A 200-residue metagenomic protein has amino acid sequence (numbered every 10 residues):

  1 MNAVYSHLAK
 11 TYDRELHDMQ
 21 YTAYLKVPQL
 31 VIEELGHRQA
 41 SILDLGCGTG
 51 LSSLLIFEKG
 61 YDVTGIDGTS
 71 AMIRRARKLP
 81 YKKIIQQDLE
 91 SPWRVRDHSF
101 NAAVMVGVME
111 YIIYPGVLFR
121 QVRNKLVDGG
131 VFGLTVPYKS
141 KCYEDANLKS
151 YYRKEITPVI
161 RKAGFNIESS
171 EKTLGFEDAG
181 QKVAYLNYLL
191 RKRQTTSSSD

Functional and structural regions predicted by a protein language model:
M1-L35: Conserved class I S-adenosyl-L-methionine
L43-L45, T49-P92: Class I SAM-dependent methyltransferase SAM/SAH-binding core
V104: A conserved beta-strand element that flanks and buttresses the S-adenosyl-L-methionine
G107-V108: Short catalytic micro-motifs in class I SAM-dependent methyltransferases
G116-D128: A short glycine-rich, Lys/Arg-flanked "PGG" loop and its adjoining helix->strand segment in the class I
G133-T157: Conserved class I S-adenosyl-L-methionine
N166-G175: Conserved S-adenosyl-L-methionine
E177-D200: Core SAM-dependent methyltransferase catalytic element
